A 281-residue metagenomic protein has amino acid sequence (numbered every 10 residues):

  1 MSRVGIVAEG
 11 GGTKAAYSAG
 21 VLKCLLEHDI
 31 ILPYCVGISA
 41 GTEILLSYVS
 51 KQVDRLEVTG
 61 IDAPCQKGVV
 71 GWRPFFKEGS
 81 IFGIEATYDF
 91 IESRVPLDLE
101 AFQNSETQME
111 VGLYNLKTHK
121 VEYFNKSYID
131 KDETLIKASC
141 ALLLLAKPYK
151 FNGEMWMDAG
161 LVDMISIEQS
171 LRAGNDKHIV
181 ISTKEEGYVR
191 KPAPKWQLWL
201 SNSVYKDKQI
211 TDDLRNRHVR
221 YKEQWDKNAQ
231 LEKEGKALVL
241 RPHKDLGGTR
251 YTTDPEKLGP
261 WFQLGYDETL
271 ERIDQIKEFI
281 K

Functional and structural regions predicted by a protein language model:
M1-I38, L46-K281: Patatin-like phospholipase
